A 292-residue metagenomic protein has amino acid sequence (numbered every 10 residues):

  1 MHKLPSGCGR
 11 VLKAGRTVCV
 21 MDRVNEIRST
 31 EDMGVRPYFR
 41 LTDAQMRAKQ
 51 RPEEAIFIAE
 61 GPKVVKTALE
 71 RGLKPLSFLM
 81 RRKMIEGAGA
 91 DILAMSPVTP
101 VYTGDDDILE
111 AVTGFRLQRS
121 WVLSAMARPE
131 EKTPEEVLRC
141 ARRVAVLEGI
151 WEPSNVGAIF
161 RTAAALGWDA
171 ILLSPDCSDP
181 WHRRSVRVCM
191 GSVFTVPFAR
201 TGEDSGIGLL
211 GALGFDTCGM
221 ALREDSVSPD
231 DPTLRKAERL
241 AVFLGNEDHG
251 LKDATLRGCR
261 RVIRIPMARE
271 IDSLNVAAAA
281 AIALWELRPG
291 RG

Functional and structural regions predicted by a protein language model:
G15-M84, S178: Boundary-proximal intrinsically disordered activation/regulatory segments immediately upstream of a helical core
V20, E70, V101-T103, M126-D225 (+1 more regions): RNA substrate-binding interface of SAM-dependent RNA methyltransferases
I27, F57, E148-G149, S174-P175 (+3 more regions): Glycine- and other small-residue-rich loops at beta-strand/loop junctions that grip anionic moieties
G61, W151-I159, L274-A279: Amphipathic alpha-helical repeat scaffolds
G87-V98, T255: Short, aromatic/basic amphipathic alpha-helical patches
P97-G114: A glycine-rich helix N-cap at a beta->alpha junction
W121-L123, T162-L166, P180-S192, D253-G292: Structured adenosyl-cofactor binding patch, chiefly the S-adenosyl-L-methionine
G219-I271: Active-site/ligand-binding-proximal alpha/beta "capping" segment
